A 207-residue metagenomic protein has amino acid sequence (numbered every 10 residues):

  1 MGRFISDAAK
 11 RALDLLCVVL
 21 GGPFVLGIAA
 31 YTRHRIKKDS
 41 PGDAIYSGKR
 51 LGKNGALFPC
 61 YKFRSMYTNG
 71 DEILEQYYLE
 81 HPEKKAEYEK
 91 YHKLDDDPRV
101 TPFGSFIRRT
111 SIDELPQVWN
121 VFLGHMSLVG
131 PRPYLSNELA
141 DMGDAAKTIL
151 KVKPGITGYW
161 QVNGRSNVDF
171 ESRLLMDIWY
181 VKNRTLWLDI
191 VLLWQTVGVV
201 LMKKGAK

Functional and structural regions predicted by a protein language model:
G2, S6, L94-D97, R109-I112 (+1 more regions): Short, solvent-exposed loop/helix junctions and linker helices that flank or host conserved functional motifs
G2-I73, L186, V191-K207: A hydrophobic, helix-centered structural microdomain
K10-R11, S47-G52, A56-M66, R99 (+6 more regions): Short, cationic motifs built from Arg/Lys/His that form the positively charged side of catalytic pockets
G22-P23, F106-T110: Histidine kinase transmitter module recognition
R35, R108-R109, L115-K207: Hydrophobic structural segments characteristic of membrane proteins
D43-P98, T157-L175: Short, glycine-rich, amphipathic interfacial segments at transmembrane boundaries or analogous
